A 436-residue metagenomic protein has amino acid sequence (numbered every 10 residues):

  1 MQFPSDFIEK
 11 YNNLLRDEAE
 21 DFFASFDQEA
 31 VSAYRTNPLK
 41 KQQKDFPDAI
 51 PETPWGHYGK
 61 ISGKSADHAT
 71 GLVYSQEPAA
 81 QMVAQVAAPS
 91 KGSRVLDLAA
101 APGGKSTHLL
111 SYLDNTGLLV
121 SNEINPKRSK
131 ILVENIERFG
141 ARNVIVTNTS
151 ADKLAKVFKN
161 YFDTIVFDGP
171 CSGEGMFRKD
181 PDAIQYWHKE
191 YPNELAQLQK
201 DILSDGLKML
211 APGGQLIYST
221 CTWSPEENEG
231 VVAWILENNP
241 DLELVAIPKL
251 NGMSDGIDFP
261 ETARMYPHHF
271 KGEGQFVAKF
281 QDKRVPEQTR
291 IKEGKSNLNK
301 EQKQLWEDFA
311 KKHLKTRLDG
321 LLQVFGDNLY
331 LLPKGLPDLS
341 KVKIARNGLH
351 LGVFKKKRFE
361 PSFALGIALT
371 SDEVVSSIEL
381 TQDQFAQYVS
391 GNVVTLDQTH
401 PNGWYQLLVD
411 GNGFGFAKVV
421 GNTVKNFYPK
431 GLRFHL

Functional and structural regions predicted by a protein language model:
M1-L14, E18-K41, E273-F276, K283-L436: Polybasic, low-complexity RNA-engagement segments
S90-K91, A155-V166: A short acidic, Gly/Pro-enriched loop at the edge of an enzyme's catalytic core that lines a small-molecule cofactor
G92-A101: Conserved class I S-adenosyl-L-methionine
P102-N115: Conserved SAM-binding loop of SAM-dependent methyltransferases across substrates and taxa, primarily the Class I
D114, L210-P212: Helix-to-beta-strand junctions that scaffold the AdoMet/dcAdoMet cofactor pocket in Class I SAM-dependent enzymes
I124-K159: S-adenosyl-L-methionine
K127, D163-I202, C221-N228, L250: Mobile active-site "lid"/loop adjacent to the S-adenosyl-L-methionine
F162, Q215-Y218, W223-Y330: Class I S-adenosyl-L-methionine
